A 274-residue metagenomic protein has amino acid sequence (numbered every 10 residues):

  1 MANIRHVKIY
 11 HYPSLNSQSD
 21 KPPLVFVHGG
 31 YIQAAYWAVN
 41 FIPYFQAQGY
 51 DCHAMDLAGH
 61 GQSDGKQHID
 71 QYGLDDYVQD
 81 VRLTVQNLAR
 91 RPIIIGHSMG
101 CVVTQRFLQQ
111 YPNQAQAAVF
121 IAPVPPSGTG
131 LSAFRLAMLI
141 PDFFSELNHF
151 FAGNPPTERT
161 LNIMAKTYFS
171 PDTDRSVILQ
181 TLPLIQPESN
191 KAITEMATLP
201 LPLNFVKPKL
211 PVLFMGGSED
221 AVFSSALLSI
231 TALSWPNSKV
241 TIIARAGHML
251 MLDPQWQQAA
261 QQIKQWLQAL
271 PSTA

Functional and structural regions predicted by a protein language model:
G29-Q33, S98, S218: Active-site glycine-rich loops that stabilize anionic/oxyanionic intermediates across multiple enzyme folds
G30-I42: The serine-hydrolase catalytic nucleophile loop
F45-K66: Conserved alpha/beta-hydrolase
D76-P92: Conserved acidic catalytic loop of the alpha/beta-hydrolase fold
Q109, A115-H149, A192-I193: Flexible "cap/lid" loop of the alpha/beta hydrolase fold
P208, F214-G216: Short beta-strand/loop motif that positions the catalytic acidic residue of the alpha/beta-hydrolase fold
A221-L227: Conserved alpha/beta-hydrolase "acid-adjacent" motif
K239-A274: Catalytic active-site module of serine/aspartate enzymes centered on a nucleophile-bearing elbow/loop
